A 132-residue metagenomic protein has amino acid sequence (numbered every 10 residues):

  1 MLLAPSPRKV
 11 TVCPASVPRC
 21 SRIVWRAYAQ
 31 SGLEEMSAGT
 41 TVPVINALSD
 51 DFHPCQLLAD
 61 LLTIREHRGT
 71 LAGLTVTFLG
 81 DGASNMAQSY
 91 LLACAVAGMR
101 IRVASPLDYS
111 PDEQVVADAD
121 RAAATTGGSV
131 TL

Functional and structural regions predicted by a protein language model:
M1, E66-L132: Glycine-rich phosphate/diphosphate-binding loop of Rossmann-like nucleotide-binding domains
M1-R65: Phosphate/diphosphate ligand-binding glycine-rich loop within oxidoreductases
